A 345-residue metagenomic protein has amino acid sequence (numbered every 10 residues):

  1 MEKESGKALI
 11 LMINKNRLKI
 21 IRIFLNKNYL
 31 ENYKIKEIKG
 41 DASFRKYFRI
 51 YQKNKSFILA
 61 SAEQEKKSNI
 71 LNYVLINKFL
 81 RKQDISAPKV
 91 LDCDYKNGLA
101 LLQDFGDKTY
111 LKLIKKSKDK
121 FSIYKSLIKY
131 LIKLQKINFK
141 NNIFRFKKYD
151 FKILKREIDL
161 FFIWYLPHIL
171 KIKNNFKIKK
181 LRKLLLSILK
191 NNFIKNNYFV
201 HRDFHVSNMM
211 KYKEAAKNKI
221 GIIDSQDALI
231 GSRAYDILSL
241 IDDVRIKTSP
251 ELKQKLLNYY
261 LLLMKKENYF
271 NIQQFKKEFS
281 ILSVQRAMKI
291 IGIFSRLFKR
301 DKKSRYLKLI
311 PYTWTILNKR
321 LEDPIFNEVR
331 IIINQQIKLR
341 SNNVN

Functional and structural regions predicted by a protein language model:
M1-L11: N-terminal amphipathic/basic-hydrophobic helices that include classical n-h-c signal peptides and signal-anchor
I10-L99, Y212-K219, I337-N345: Conserved NTP-binding catalytic cores of kinases and kinase-like/nucleotidyltransferase enzymes across multiple kinase
R17, I21-L25, F139-K147, I153 (+3 more regions): An alpha-helical support segment within catalytic cores of ATP-dependent transferases
E37, F44-Y51, L59, L134-Q135 (+2 more regions): Active-site acidic catalytic loop and adjacent metal/ATP-binding pocket of ATP-dependent phosphoryl transfer enzymes
F48-R156, F193-I194: ATP-binding pocket architecture of kinase catalytic cores
D159-I169, R233-Y269, V284-D301, T313-L321: Active-site activation/catalytic loop segments of kinase-like enzymes and analogous catalytic loops in related
Y269-K277: Histidine/acidic-rich helix-loop-helix segments that form or flank divalent-metal centers in metalloenzyme catalytic
G292-N345: ATP/Mg2+ or Mg2+-diphosphate-binding catalytic cores that bind nucleotide phosphates or diphosphates via glycine-rich
